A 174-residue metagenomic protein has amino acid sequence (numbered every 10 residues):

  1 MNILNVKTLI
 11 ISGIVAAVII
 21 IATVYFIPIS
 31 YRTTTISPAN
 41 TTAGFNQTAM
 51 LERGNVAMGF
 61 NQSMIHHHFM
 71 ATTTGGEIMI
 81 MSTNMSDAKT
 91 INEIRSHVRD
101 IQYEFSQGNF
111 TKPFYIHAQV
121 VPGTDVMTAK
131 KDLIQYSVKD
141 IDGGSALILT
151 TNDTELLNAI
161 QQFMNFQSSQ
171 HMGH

Functional and structural regions predicted by a protein language model:
L4-G13, I20-H174: Intrinsically disordered, low-complexity terminal tails/loops enriched in metal-binding residues
